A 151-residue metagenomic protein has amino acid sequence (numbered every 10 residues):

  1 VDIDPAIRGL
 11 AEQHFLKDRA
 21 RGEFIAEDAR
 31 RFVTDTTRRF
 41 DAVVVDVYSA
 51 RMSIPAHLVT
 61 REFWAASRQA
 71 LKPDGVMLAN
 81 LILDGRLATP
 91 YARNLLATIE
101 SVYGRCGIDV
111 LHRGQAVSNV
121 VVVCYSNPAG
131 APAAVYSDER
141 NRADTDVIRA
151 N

Functional and structural regions predicted by a protein language model:
V1-L78, I82, R86-L96: The AdoMet/dcAdoMet-binding core of the Class I SAM-like
H14, T98-V102, S126: Alpha-helical structural signal in soluble globular domains
R19-R21, D74, Y103-R105, D144-D146: A generic structural signal for alpha->beta connector loops
T89-V110: Conserved Class I S-adenosyl-L-methionine
R105-N151: Soluble small-group transferase modules, centered on the S-adenosyl donor enzyme superfamily
